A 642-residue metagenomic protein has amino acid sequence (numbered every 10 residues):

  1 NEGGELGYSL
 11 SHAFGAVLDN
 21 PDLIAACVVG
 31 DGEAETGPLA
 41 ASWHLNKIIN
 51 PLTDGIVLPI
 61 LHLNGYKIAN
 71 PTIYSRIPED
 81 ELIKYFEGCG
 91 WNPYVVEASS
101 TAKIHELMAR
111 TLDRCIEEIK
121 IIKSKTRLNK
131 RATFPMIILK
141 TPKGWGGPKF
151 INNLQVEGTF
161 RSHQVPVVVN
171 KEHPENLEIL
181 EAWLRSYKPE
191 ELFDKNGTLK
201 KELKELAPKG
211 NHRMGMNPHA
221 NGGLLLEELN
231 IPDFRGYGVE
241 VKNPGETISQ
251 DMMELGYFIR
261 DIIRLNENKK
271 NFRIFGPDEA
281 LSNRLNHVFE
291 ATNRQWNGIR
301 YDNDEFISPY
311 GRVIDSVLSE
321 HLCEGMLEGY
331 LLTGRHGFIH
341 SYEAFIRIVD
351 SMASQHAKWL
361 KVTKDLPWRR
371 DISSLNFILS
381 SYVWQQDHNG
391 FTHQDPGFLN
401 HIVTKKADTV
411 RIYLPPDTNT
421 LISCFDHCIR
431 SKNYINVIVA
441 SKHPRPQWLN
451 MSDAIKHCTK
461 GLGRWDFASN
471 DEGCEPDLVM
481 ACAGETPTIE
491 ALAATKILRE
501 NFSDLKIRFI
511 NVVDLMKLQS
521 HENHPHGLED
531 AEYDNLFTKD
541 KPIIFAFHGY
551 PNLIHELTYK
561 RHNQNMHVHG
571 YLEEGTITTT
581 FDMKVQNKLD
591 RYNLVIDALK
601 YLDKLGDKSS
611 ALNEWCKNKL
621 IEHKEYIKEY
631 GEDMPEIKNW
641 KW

Functional and structural regions predicted by a protein language model:
N1-A26, D80, E97, E190-N450 (+6 more regions): Thiamine diphosphate
Y8, N20-A26, E35, A41-E191 (+3 more regions): Thiamine diphosphate
E33-E35, P142-W145, D278-S282, S319-E320 (+4 more regions): Gly/Ser/Thr-rich loops at beta-strand to alpha-helix junctions that form or flank small-molecule/cofactor-binding
